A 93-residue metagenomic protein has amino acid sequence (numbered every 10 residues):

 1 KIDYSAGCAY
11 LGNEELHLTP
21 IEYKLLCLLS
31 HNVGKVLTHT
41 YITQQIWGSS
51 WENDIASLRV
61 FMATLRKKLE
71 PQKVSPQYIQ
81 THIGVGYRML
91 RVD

Functional and structural regions predicted by a protein language model:
K1-C8, K67, V85, D93: Short boundary/linker motifs that mark transitions into or out of structured domains
C8-I83: Positively charged, aromatic-enriched patches within helix-turn-helix-type DNA-binding elements, predominantly
M89: HATPase_c (GHKL) ATP-binding subdomain of two-component histidine kinases
